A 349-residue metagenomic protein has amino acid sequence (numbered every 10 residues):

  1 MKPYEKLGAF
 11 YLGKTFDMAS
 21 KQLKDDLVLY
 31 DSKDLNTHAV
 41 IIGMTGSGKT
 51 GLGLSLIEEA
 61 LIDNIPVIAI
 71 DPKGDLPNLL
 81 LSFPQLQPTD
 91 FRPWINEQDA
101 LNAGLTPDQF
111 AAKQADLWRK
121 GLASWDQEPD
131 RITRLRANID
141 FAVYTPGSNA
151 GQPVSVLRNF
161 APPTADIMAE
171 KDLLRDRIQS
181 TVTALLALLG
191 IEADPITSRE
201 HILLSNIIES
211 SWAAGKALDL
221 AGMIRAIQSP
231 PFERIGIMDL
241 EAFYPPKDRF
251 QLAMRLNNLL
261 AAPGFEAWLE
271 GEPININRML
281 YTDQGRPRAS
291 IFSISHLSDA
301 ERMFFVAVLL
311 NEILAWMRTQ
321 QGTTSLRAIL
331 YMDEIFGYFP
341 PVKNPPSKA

Functional and structural regions predicted by a protein language model:
K2-L27: N-terminal pre-Walker A segment at the start of P-loop NTPase domains
K21-S32, N277-Y281: Pre-Walker A adenine-sensing motif
D26, D34-A39, R286-F292: Pre-Walker A (Motif I) flank of P-loop NTPase domains
I42: Residues at the beta-strand->loop junction immediately N-terminal to the Walker
G46: Walker A (P-loop) phosphate-binding loop of P-loop NTPases
K49: Conserved lysine of the Walker
I57-P66, G74-P88, A100-A349: P-loop NTPase motor domains
